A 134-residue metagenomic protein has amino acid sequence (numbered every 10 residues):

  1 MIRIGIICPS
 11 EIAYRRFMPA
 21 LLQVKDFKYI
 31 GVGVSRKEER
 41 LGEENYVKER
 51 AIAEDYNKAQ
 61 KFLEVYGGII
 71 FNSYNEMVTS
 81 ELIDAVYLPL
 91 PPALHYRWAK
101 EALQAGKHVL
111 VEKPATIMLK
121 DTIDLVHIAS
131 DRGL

Functional and structural regions predicted by a protein language model:
M1-A105: N-terminal glycine-/serine-/threonine-rich beta1-alpha1-beta2 phosphate-ribose binding loop of Rossmann-like
A85, P91-P92, Y96-L134: Beta-strand-loop-alpha-helix segment that lines the small-molecule cofactor/substrate pocket of alpha/beta enzymes
